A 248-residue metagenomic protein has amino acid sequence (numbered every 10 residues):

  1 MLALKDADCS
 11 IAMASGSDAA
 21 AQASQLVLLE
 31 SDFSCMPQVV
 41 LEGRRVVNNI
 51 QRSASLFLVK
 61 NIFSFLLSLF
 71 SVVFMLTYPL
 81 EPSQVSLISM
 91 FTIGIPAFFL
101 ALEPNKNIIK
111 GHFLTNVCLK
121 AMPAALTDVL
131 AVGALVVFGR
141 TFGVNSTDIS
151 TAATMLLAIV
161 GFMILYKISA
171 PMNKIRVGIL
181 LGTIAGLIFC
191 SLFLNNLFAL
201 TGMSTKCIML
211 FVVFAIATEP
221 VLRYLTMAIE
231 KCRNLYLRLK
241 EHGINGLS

Functional and structural regions predicted by a protein language model:
M1, S15, L26-D32, R233-L239 (+1 more regions): Cytosolic catalytic headpieces and adjacent flexible linkers of membrane translocases
M1-A7: Acidic, divalent-metal-coordinating active-site segment for phosphoryl/phosphodiester hydrolysis, typified by short
A14-R176, I184-N195: Membrane-embedded transport module
M122-T127, H242-S248: Cytosolic juxtamembrane regulatory segments of multi-pass membrane proteins
A153-L157, S204-P220: Small-residue-rich transmembrane alpha-helices that serve as helix-helix interface/gating elements in multipass
G161-L165, S191, A217-A228: Alpha-helical transmembrane segments
S169-M172, V221-I244: Membrane-interface capping segments at transmembrane-helix boundaries
L194-T205: Membrane-helix boundary connector in multi-pass membrane proteins
